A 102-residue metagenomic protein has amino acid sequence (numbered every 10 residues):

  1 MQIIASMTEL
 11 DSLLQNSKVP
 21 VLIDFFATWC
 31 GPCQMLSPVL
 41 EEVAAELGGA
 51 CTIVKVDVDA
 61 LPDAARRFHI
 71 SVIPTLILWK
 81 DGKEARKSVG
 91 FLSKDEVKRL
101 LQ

Functional and structural regions predicted by a protein language model:
I3-P20, P62: A short beta-strand-turn-helix
K18, F26-W29, V72: Short pre-active-site segment immediately N-terminal to redox-active cysteine/selenocysteine motifs in thiol-based
L22-I23, I53, L76: Hydrophobic beta-strand anchors of alpha/beta hydrolase catalytic cores
C30-C33, L76: The canonical Cys-X-X-Cys-His
P32-L47: Typically the conserved alpha-helix immediately C-terminal to a functionally engaged Cys/Sec in thioredoxin-like
V58-A64: Structural microenvironment flanking redox-active thiols in thiol-disulfide oxidoreductases
R67-S71: A short glycine-leucine-enriched loop at secondary-structure breakpoints that most characteristically corresponds
V72, I77-Q102: Non-catalytic, surface beta->alpha helical segment in thiol-disulfide oxidoreductase systems
